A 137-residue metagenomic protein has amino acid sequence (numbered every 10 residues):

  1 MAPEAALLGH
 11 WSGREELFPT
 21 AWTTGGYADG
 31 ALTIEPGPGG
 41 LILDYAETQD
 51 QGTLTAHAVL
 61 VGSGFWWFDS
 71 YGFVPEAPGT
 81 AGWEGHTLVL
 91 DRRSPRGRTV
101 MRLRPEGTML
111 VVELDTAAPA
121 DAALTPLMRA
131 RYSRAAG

Functional and structural regions predicted by a protein language model:
M1-A2: Short, low-complexity N-terminal intrinsically disordered segments enriched in polar/charged residues
A5, G13-S94, R98-V100: Central antiparallel beta-sheet cores of small beta-barrel/beta-sandwich binding domains
L8-H10, G107-M109: Extracellular Ig-like/FN3 beta-sandwich strand-entry sites
I42-A46, M109-L114: Short, hydrophobic/proline-enriched secondary-structure or compact coil segments at domain edges
R93, E106, D115-A117: Short, loop-centered acidic/histidine patches that primarily coordinate divalent metals
M101-P105: Exposed beta-sheet edge/beta-hairpin loop segments within beta-rich domains
V111, D115-G137: Edge beta-strand at a domain terminus
